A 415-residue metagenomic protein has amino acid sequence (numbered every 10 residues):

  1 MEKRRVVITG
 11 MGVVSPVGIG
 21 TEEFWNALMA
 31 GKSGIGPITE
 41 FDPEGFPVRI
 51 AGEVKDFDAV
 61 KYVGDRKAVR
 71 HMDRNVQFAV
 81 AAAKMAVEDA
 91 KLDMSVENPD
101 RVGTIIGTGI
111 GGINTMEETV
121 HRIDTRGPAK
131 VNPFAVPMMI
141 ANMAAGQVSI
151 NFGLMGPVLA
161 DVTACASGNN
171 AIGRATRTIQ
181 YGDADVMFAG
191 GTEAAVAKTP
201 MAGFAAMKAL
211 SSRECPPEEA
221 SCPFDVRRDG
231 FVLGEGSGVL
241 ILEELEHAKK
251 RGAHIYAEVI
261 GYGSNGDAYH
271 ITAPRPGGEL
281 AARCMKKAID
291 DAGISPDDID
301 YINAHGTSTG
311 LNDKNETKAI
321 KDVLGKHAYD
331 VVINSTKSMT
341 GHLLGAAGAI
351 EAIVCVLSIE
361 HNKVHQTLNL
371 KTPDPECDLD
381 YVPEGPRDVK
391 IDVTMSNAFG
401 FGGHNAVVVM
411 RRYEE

Functional and structural regions predicted by a protein language model:
M1-A68, A90, E246-I255, I353-T367 (+1 more regions): ACP-dependent fatty acid/polyketide chain-elongation machinery
M1-K3, P37-A81, R101, G111-R174 (+3 more regions): Conserved catalytic cysteine-centered active-site region of acyl-thioester-dependent Claisen-condensing enzymes
R5-T9, G36, C215-A292, Y301 (+1 more regions): Condensing-enzyme catalytic core mediating Claisen C-C bond formation in acyl metabolism
G10, L28, A83, T104 (+10 more regions): Conserved small-residue
N75-T108: Feature captures the FAD/FMN-dependent oxidoreductase FAD-binding
A79-A90, A144, A171, E243-L245 (+4 more regions): Short, well-ordered amphipathic alpha-helical segments that serve as non-catalytic structural scaffolds within diverse
A86-N98, A248-I255, M285-Y301, V323-H327: Phosphate/pyrophosphate-binding loops at sites that engage ATP/ADP/AMP, CoA/4′-phosphopantetheine, polyphosphate
T125-N132, G173, R177, E193-K250 (+3 more regions): Glycine-/small-residue-rich "gating" segment that lines the acyl/pantetheine channel and substrate pocket
